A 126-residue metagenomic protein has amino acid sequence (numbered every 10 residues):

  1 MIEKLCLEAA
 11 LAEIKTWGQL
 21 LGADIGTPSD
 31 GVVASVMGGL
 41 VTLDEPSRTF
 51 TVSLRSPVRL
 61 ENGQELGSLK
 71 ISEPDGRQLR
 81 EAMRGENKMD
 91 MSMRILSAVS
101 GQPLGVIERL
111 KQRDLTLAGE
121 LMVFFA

Functional and structural regions predicted by a protein language model:
M1-A126: Short, surface-exposed, charged amphipathic helix/loop patches that serve as local interaction elements
